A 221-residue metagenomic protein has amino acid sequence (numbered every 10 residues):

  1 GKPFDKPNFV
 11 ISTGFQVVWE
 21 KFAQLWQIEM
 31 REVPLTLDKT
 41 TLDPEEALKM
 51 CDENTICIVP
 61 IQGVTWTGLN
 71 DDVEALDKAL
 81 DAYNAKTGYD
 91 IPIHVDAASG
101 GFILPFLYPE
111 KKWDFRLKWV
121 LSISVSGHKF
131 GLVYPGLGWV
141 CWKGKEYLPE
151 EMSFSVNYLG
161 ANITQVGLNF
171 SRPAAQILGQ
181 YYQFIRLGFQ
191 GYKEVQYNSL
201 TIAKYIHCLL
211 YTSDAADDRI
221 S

Functional and structural regions predicted by a protein language model:
G1-E150: Conserved PLP-enzyme active-site core in the AAT-like
F106-P109, W113-S213: Active-site C-terminal subdomain of aminotransferase-like
Y211-S221: Single conserved hydrophobic/aromatic residue that forms the stacking wall/gate of nucleotide- or nucleobase-binding
